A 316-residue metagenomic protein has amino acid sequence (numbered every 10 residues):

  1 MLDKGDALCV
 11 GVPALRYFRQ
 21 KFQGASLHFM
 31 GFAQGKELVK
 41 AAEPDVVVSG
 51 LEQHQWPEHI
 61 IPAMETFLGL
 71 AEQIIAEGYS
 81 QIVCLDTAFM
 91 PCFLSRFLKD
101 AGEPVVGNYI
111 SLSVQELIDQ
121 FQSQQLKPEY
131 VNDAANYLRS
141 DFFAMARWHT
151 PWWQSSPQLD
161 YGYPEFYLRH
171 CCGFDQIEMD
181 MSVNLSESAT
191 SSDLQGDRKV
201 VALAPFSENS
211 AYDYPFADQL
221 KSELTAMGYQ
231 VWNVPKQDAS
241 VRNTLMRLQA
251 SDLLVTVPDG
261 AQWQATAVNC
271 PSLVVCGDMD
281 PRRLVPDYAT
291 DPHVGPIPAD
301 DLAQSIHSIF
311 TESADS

Functional and structural regions predicted by a protein language model:
M1-S316: Catalytic machinery of carbohydrate-active enzymes, primarily nucleotide-sugar-dependent glycosyltransferases
